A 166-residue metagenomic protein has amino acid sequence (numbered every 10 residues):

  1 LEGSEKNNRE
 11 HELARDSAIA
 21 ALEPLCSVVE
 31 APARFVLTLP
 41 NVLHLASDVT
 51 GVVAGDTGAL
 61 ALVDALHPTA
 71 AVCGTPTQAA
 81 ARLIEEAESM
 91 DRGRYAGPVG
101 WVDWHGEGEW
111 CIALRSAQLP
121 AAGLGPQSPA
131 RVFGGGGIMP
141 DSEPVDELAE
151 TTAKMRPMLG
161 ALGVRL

Functional and structural regions predicted by a protein language model:
L1-E86, G163: Contiguous alpha-helical scaffold segments within structured protein domains that host functional hotspots
C73-A79, L83-L166: Glycine-rich, small/acidic residue-mixed loop/short-helix segments
